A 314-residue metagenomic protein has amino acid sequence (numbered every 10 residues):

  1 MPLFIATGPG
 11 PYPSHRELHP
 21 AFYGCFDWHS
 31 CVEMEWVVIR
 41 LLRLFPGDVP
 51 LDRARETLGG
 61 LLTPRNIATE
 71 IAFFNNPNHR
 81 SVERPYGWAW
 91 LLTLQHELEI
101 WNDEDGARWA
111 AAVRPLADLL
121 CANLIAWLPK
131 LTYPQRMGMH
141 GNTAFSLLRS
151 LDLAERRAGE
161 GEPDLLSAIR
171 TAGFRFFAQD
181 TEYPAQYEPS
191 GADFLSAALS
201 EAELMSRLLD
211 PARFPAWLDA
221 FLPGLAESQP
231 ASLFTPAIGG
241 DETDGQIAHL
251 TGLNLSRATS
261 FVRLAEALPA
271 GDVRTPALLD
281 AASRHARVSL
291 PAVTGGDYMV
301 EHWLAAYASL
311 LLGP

Functional and structural regions predicted by a protein language model:
M1-Y23: Low-complexity, Ser/Thr/Pro/Gly-enriched N-terminal "stalk/linker" regions
A6-G8, Y12-S14, T171-A192, A231-G240: Conserved catalytic-core motifs characterized by acidic clusters
H15-V32, A72-A89, K130-A144, Y183-A198 (+2 more regions): Solvent-exposed loop and edge beta-strand segments that line ligand/cofactor-binding and catalytic clefts
P20, G24, V32, L41-A154: Extended ligand-binding groove/face enriched in aromatic
E35-D48, A89-D105, S146-E160, S200-P211 (+2 more regions): Well-ordered alpha-helical scaffold segments within catalytic/enzyme domains
D48-R65, E104-W127, E160-D180, R213-A226 (+1 more regions): Extended, well-ordered alpha-helical scaffold segments
W101-E104, L208-S228, L233-P314: Terminal, non-catalytic domain-edge segments
L120-E201: Loop-centered beta-sheet repeat module
